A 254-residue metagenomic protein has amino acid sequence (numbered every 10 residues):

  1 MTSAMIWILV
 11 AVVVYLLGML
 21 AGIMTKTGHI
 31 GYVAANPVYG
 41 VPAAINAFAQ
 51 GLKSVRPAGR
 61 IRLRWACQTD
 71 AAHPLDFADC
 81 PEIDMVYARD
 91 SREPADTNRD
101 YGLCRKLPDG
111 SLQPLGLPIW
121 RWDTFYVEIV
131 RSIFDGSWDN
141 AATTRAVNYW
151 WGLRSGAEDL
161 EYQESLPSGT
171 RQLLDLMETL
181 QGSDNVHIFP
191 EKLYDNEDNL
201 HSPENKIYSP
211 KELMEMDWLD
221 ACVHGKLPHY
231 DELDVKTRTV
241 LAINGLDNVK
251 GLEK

Functional and structural regions predicted by a protein language model:
M1-M5: Flexible loop/hinge segments that line or gate small-molecule binding clefts
I6-T27, I119-W138: Hydrophobic alpha-helical segments within soluble ligand-binding/sensing domains
V14-G59, T144-S165: An alpha-beta-alpha
L16, L20, G40-A43, A47 (+4 more regions): Extracytoplasmic/secreted proteins, especially bacterial periplasmic and envelope-associated proteins
R56-Q68: Short beta-strand elements in bilobed, periplasmic/extracellular small-molecule ligand-binding domains
Q68-L103: Ligand-binding pocket segment of bilobal, Venus flytrap-like solute-binding proteins
E93-Q172: Extracellular/periplasmic periplasmic-binding protein-like sensory domains
G136-K254: Segments of small-molecule ligand-sensing domains
